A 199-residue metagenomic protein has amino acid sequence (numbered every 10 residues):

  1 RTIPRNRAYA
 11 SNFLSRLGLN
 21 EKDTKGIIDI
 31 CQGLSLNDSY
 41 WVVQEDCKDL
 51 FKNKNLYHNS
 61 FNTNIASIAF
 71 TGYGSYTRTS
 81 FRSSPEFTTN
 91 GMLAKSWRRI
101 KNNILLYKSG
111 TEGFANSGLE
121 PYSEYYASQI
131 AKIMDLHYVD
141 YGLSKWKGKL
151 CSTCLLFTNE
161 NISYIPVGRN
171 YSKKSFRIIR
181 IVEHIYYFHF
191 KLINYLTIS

Functional and structural regions predicted by a protein language model:
R1-S199: Phosphate/dinucleotide-binding and metal-coordinating scaffold of catalytic cores in nucleotide-dependent enzymes
